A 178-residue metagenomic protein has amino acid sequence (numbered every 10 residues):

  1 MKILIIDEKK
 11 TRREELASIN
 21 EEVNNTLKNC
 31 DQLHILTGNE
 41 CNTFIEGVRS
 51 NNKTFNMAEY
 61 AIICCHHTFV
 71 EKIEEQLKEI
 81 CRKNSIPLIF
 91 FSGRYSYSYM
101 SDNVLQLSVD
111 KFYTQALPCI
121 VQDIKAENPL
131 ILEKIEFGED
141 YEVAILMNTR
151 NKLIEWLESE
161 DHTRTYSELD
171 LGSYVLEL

Functional and structural regions predicted by a protein language model:
M1-K28, Q32-L36: Conserved acidic segment of CheY-like receiver
K2-L4, I62-C64, P87-F90, A144 (+1 more regions): Ordered hydrophobic segments in well-structured contexts
L4-D7, C65-H67, Q106-K111: A generic structural signal for ordered secondary structure
T11-E14, S18, K72, Q115 (+3 more regions): Alpha-helix boundary/N-cap detector
L16-A17, T37-L88, G93-Y97: Conserved phosphotransfer microenvironments
N20, N24-K28, N42-I45, R49 (+5 more regions): Residue-level detector of alpha-helical secondary structure
E75-L130: Alpha4 helix (beta4-alpha4-beta5 surface) of REC/receiver domains from two-component response regulators
L130-L178: C-terminal output/effector regions of signal-responsive regulators
